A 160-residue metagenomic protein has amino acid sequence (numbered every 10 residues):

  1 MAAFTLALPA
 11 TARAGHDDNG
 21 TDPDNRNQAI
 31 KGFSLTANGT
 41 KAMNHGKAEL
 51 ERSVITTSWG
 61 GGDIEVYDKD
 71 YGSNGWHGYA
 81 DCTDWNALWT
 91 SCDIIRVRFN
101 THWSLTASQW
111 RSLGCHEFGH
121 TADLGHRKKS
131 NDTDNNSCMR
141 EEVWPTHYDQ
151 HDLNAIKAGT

Functional and structural regions predicted by a protein language model:
M1-R13: Secretory targeting and sorting signals
T11-T160: Zinc-dependent metalloendopeptidases
